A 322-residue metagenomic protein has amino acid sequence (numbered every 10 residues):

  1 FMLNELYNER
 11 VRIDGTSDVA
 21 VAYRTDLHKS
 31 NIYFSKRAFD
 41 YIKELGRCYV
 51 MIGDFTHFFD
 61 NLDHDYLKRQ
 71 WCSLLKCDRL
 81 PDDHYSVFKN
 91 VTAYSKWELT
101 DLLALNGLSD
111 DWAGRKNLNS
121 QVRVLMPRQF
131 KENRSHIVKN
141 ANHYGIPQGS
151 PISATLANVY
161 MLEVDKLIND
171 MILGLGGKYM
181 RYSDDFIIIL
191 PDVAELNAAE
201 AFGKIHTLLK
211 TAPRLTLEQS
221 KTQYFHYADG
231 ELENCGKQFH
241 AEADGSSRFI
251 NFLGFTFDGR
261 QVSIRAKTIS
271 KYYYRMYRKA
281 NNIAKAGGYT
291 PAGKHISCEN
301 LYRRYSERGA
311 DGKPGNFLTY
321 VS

Functional and structural regions predicted by a protein language model:
F1, E5, N158-E163, Q219: Short, residue-level hotspots on alpha-helical faces of the histone-fold and other alpha-helical interaction modules
F1-H64, A93: Active-site-proximal segment of RNA-dependent polymerases
L3, S35-A38, K178-S183, I188 (+2 more regions): Basic nucleic-acid-binding interfaces
R10-K29, H84-N90, G176-S183, L217-Q219: Short, glycine/acidic-rich hinge or "gate" loops at secondary-structure transitions that mediate conformational
A20-K29, I187-L190, Q223-E233: Beta-rich nucleic-acid/ligand-interaction surfaces
K43-S183, I187-G203, S247: Conserved polymerase palm-domain catalytic core
P127-P147, K166, A199, G203-H206 (+2 more regions): Right-hand nucleic-acid polymerase module
